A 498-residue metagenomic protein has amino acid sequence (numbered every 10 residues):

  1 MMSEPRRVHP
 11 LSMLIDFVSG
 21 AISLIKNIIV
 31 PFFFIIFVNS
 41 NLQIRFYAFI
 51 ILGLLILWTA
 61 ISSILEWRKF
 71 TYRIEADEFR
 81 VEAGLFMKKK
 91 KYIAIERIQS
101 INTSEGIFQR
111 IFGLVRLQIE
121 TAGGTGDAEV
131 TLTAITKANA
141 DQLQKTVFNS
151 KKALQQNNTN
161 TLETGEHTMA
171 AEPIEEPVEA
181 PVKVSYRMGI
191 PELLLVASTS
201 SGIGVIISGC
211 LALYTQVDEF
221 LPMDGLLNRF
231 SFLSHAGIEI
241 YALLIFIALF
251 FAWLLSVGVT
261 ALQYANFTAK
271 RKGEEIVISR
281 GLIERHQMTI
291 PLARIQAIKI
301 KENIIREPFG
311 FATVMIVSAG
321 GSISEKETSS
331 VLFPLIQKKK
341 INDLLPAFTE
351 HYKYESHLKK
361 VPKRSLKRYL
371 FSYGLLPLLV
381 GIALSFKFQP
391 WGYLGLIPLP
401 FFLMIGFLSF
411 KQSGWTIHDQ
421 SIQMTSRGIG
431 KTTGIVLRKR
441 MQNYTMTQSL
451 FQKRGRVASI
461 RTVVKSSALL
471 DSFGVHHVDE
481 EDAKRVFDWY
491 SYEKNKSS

Functional and structural regions predicted by a protein language model:
M1-S498: N-terminal basic, Ser/Thr-rich segments that initiate or prime the first beta/alpha elements at protein or domain
